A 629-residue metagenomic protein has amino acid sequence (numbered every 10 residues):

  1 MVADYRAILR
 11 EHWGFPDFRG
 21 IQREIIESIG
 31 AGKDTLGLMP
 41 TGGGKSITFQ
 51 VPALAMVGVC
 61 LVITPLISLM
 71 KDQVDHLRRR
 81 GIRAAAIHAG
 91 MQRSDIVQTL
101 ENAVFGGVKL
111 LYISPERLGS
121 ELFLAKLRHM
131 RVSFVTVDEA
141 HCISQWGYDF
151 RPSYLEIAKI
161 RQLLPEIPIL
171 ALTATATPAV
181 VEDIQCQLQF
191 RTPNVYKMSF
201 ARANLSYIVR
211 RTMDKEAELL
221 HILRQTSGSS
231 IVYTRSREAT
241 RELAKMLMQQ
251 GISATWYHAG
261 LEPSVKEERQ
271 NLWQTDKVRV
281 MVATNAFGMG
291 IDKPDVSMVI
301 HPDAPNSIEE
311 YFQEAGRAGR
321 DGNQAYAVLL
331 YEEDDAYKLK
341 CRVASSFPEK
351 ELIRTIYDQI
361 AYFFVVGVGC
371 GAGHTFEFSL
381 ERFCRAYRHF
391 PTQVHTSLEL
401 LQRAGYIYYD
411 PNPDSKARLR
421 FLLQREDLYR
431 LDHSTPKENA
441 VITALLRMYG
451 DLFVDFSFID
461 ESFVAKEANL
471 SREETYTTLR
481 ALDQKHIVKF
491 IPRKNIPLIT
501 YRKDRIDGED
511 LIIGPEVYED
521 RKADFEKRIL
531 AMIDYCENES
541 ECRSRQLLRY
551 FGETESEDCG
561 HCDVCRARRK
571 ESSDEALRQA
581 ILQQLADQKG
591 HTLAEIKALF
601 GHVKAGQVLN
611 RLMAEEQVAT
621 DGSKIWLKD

Functional and structural regions predicted by a protein language model:
M1-H12, P16-G20, E24-S46, A53-M56 (+2 more regions): Helicase motor core with emphasis on the C-terminal RecA-like subdomain
P348-R505, D510-K604, V608, Q617-T620 (+1 more regions): C-terminal accessory/connector segments of nucleic-acid motor ATPases
